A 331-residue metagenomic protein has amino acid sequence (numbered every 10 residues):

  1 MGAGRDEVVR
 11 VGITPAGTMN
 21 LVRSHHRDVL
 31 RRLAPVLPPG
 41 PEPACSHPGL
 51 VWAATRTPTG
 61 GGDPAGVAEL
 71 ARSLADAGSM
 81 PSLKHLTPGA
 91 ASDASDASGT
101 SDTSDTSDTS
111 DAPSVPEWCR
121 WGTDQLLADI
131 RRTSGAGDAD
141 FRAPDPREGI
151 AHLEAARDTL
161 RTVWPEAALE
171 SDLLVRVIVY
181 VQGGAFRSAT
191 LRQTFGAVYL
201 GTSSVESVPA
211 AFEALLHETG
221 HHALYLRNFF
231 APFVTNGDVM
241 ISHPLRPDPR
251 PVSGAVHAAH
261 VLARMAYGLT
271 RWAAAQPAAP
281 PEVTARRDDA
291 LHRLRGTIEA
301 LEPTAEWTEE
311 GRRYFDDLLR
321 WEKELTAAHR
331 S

Functional and structural regions predicted by a protein language model:
M1-D129: N-terminal low-structure segments adjacent to metalloprotease catalytic domains across cellular compartments
I130-T194, S204-V205: Auxiliary, metal-adjacent structural segments of Zn-dependent hydrolase domains
A151-A156, R192-L226, E322-S331: Long, acidic, intrinsically disordered low-complexity segments
L191, V205-A214, H222-S253: Post-HEXXH active-site segment of zinc metalloproteases
L191-Q193, V198, G254, A259-A266 (+2 more regions): Extended, composition-driven regions rather than compact fold-specific motifs
V239-A278: Post-HExxH zinc-binding segment in Zn-dependent metallohydrolases
R250, Y267-A275, E282-I298: Long, charge-rich alpha-helical interaction segments
T284-S331: Pan-zinc metallopeptidase signature
